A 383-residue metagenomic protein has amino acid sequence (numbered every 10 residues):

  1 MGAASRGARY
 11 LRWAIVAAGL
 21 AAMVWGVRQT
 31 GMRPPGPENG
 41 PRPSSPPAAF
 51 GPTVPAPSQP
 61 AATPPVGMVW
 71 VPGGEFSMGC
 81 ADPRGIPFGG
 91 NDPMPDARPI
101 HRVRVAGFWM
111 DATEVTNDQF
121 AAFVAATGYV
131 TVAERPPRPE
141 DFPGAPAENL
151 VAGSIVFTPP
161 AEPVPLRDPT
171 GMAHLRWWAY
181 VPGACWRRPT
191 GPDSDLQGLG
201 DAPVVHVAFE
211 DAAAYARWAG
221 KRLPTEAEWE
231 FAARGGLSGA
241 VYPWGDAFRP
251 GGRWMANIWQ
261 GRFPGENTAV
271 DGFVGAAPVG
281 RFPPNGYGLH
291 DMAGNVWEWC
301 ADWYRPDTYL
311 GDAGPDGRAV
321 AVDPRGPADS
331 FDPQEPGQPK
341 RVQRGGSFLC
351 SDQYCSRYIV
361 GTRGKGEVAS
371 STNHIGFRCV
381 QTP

Functional and structural regions predicted by a protein language model:
M1, V16, D329-P333: Compositionally biased, intrinsically disordered low-complexity regions used as flexible
G2-D193, E210, V342-Q343, E367 (+1 more regions): Short, compositionally biased
P41, W70-V71, S77, A81-P83 (+4 more regions): Functional-site microenvironments in short loops/helix caps that host divalent-cation chemistry
V66, I100, V105, L199 (+3 more regions): Short coil/loop residues immediately preceding or within conserved phosphate-binding loops of NTP-utilizing enzyme
S370-T372: Short coil/turn motifs at beta-sheet boundaries
